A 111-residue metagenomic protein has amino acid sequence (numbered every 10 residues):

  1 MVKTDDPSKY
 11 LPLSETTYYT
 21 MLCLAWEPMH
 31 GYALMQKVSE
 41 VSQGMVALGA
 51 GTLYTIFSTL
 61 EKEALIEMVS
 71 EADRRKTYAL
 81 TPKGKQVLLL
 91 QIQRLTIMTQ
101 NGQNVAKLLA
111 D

Functional and structural regions predicted by a protein language model:
M1-P12, L95-M98: Intrinsically disordered, low-complexity serine/threonine- and proline-rich regulatory segments
Y10-T52: N-terminal helix-turn-helix DNA-binding core of bacterial DNA-binding proteins
C23-W26, M45, V69, V87 (+1 more regions): Histidine kinase transmitter module recognition
Y54-S58: Short, hydrophobic-biased segments on the C-terminal half of alpha helices that form "recognition helices"
E61-D73, A79: Beta-hairpin "wing" of winged helix-turn-helix
D73-Q91: Basic, amphipathic "hinge/linker" alpha-helix immediately C-terminal to the N-terminal HTH DNA-binding motif
L89-D111: Amphipathic alpha-helical dimerization/coiled-coil segments that flank or bridge DNA-binding/regulatory modules
